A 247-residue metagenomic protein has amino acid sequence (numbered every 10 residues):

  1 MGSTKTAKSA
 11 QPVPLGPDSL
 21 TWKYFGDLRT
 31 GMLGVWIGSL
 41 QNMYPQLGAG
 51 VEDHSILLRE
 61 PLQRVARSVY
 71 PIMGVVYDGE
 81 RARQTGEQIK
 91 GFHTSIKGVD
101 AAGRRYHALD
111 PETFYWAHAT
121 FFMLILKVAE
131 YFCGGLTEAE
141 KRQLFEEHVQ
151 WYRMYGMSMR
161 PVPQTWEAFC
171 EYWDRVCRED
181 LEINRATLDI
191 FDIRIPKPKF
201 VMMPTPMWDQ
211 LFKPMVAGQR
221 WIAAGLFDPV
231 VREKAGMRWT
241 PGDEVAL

Functional and structural regions predicted by a protein language model:
M1-L247: Mature, function-bearing regions of proteins
